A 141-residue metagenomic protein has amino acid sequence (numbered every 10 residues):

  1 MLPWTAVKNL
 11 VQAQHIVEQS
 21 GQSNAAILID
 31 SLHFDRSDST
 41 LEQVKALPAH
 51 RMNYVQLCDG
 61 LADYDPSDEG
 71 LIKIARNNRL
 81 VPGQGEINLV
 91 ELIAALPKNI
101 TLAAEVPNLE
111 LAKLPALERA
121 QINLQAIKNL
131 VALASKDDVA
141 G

Functional and structural regions predicted by a protein language model:
M1-T5, N77-L80: Surface-exposed cleft-lining segments at the edges of enzyme active sites
L10-I29, D35-G141: Histidine-acidic metal/acid-base catalytic patches
